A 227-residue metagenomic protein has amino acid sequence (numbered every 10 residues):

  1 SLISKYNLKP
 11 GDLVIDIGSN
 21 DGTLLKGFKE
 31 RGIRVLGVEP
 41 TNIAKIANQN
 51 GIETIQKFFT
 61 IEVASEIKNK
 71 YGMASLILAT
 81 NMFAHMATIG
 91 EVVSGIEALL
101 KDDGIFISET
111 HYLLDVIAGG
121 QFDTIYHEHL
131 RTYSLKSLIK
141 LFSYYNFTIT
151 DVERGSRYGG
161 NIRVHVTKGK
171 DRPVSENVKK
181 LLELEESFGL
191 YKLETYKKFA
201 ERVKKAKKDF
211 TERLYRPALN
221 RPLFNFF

Functional and structural regions predicted by a protein language model:
P10-N20, F227: Conserved class I S-adenosyl-L-methionine
T23-V63: Class I SAM-dependent methyltransferase SAM/SAH-binding core
E62-G72: Short amphipathic alpha-helix with an adjacent loop that forms part of the alpha/beta core around
S75-L78: A conserved beta-strand element that flanks and buttresses the S-adenosyl-L-methionine
G90-I105: A short glycine-rich, Lys/Arg-flanked "PGG" loop and its adjoining helix->strand segment in the class I
F106-R131, L135-L138, F142: Short, glycine-/aromatic-enriched active-site segment of Class I SAM-dependent methyltransferases
F147-Y158: Conserved S-adenosyl-L-methionine
Y158-A206: Flexible, glycine-/basic-rich loop-and-beta segments that form/coincide with the SAM-dependent methyltransferase
